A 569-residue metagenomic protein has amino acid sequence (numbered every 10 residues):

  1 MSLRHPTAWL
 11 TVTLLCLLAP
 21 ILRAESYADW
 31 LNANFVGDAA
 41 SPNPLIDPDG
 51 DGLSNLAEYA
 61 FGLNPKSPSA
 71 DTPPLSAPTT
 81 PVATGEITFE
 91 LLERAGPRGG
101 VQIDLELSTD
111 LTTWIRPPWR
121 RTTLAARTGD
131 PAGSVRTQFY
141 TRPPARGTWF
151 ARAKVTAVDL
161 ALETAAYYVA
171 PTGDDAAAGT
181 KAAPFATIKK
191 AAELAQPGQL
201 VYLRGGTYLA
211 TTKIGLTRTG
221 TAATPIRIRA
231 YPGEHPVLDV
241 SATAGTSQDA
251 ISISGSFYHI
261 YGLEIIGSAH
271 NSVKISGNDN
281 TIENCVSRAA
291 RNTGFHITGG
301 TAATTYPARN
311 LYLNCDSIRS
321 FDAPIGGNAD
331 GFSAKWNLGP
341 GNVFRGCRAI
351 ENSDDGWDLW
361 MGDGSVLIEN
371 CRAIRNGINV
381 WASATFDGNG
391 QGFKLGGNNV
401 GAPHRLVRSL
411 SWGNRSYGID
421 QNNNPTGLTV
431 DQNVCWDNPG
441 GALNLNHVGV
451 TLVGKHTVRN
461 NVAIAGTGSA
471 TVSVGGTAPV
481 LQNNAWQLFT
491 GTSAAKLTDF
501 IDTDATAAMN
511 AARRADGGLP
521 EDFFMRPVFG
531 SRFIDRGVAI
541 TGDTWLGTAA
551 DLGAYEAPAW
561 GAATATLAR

Functional and structural regions predicted by a protein language model:
A24-A161, T566-R569: Short, composition-biased motifs enriched in small/polar/acidic residues
A24-A40, L160-K190, T207, P232-H235: Right-handed parallel beta-helix/beta-solenoid
P48, E58, P171-G215, D551-A554: Acidic Gly/Asp/Thr-rich repetitive segments characteristic of extracellular carbohydrate-active and adhesion proteins
Y59, R204, R229-Y231, D239 (+25 more regions): Feature marks extracellular polysaccharide-active and adherence modules
P184-F185, Y202-Y208, R218-N271, R319-F321: Right-handed parallel beta-helix/beta-spiral solenoid domain characteristic of secreted/periplasmic
T211-T217, N370, A402-F524: Predominantly extracellular beta-rich ligand-binding scaffolds that present long acidic/polar faces for carbohydrate
K213-L216, V240-I251, G267-K274, A289-P307 (+6 more regions): Extracellular beta-strand/beta-solenoid scaffold signature
L488-L567: C-terminal accessory segments
